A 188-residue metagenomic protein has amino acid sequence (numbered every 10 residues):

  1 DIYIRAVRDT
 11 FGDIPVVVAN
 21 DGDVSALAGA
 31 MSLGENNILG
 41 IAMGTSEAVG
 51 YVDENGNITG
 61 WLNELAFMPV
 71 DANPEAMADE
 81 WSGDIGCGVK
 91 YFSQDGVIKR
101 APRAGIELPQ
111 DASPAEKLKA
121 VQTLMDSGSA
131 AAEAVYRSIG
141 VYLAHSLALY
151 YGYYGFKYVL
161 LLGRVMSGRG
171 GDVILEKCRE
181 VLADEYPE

Functional and structural regions predicted by a protein language model:
D1: Conserved phosphate-binding loops in N-terminal lobes of ATP-dependent enzymes of the actin/Hsp70/sugar-kinase
R8-V16, A28-N37, E54, A72-E188: ATP-binding/phosphotransfer module of carbohydrate and carboxylate kinases, centering on a glycine-rich
V18-N20: Short loop/edge segments at beta-strand edges and connector loops that shape dinucleotide/nucleotide cofactor-binding
G22, T45, V165: Active-site metal-binding loops of divalent metal-dependent hydrolases
A26-A28, G40-A42, E47-D53: Short beta-strand scaffold segments in enzyme catalytic cores
A48, F67-P69, G96: Generic structural signal for residues positioned in beta-strands
V52-P69: Eukaryotic endomembrane system proteins
